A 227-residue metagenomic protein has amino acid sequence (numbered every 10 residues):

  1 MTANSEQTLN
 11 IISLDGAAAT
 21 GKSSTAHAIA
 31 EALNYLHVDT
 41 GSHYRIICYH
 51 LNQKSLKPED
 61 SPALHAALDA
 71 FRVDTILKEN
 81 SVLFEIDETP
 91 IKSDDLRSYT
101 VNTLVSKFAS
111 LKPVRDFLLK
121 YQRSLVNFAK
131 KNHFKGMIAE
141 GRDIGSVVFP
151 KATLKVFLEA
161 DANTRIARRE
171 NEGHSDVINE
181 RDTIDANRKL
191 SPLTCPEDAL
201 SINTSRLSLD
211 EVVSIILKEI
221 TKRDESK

Functional and structural regions predicted by a protein language model:
I12-L14: Hydrophobic anchor at the beta1->P-loop junction of P-loop NTPases
G16, E140: The Walker A (P-loop) glycine that initiates the GxxxxGKT/S ATP-binding motif of P-loop NTPases
A19-T20: ATP-binding Walker
S23: Walker A/P-loop
E31-T40, Q53-K57: Post-Walker A helix-loop "phosphate-sensing" segment adjacent to the P-loop in P-loop NTPases
H43-F134, N163, S175-V177, V213: ATP-dependent small-molecule kinase phosphotransfer cores that center on conserved nucleotide phosphate-binding segments
E85-D87, V126, K130, G141-K151 (+1 more regions): Small-molecule kinase domains that catalyze NTP-dependent phosphoryl transfer to phosphate-bearing small molecules
